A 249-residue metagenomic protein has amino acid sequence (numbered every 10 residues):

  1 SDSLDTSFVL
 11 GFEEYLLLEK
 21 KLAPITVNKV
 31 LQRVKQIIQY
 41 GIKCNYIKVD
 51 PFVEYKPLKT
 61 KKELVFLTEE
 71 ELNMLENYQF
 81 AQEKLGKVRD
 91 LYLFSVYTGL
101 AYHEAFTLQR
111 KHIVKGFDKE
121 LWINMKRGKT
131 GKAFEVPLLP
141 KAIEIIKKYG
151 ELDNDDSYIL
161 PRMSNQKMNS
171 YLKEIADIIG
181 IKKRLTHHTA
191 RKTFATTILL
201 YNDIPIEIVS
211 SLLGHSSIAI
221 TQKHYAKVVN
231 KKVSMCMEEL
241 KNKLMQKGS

Functional and structural regions predicted by a protein language model:
D2-L10, L18-F52, H103: N-terminal DNA-binding recognition helix of tyrosine site-specific recombinases/integrases
P24, N28, K43, I47 (+2 more regions): Basic, Lys/Arg- and aromatic-enriched nucleic-acid-binding interface segment
K43, L67, L93, Y97 (+4 more regions): C-terminal catalytic core of tyrosine-transesterase DNA break-rejoin enzymes
F66, R127-G131, N165, L213-E239: Catalytic-site neighborhood detector that most strongly recognizes the C-terminal catalytic loop/helix of tyrosine
E71, T107-I145: Conserved tyrosine-mediated DNA breakage-rejoining catalytic core shared by Y-recombinases
H112-D118, K182-K183, D203-K223, K247-S249: Short, polar N-cap/turn motifs at the start of nucleic acid-interacting alpha helices
G128-K147, D153-E174: C-terminal catalytic core of Y-nucleophile DNA break-rejoin enzymes
L152-N154, E239-S249: C-terminal secondary-structure termini that scaffold catalytic or DNA-interacting sites
